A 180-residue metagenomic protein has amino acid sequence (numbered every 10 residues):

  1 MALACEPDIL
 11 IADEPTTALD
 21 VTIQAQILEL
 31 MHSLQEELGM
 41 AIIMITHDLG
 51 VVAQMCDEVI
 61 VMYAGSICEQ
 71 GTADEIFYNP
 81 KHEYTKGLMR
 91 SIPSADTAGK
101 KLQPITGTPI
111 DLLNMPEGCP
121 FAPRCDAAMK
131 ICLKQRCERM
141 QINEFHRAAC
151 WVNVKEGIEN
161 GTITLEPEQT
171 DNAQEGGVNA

Functional and structural regions predicted by a protein language model:
P7, I11-P15, L19, I23-K100: P-loop NTP-binding/switch modules centered on Walker-like glycine-rich loops
L28-L30, F145, N179: Short amphipathic alpha-helical "recognition" segments used for binding
T72-Q174: Short catalytic/signature loops enriched in Gly
Q174-A180: Long, low-complexity, intrinsically disordered segments
